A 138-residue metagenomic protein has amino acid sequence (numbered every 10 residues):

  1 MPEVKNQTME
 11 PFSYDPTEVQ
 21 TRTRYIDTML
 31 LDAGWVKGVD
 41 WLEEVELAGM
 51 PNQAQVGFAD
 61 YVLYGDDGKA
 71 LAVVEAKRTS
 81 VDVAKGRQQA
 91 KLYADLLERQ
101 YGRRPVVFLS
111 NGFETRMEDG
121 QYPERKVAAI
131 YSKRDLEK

Functional and structural regions predicted by a protein language model:
M1-K138: Accessory nucleic-acid engagement/destabilization modules that flank
